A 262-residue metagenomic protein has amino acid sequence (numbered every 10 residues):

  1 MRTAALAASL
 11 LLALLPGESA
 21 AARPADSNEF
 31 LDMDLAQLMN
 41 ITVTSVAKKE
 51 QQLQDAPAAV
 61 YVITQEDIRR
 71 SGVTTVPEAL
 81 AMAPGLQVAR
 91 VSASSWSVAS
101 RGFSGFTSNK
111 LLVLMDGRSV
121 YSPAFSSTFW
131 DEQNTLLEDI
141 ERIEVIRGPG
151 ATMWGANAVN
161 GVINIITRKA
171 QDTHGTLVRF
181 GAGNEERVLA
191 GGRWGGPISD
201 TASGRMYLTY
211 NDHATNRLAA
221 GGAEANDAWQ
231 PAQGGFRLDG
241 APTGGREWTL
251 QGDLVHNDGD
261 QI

Functional and structural regions predicted by a protein language model:
M1-D26: Cleavable N-terminal targeting peptides that direct proteins into the secretory/outer-membrane pathway or into
A22-R69: Short, acidic, small-residue-rich periplasmic hinge/interaction motif at the N-terminus of Gram-negative outer-membrane
F30, N40, D55-A58, I63 (+7 more regions): Extracytoplasmic
L38, V60, I68, L80 (+2 more regions): Non-catalytic regulatory/gating segments with a bias toward low-complexity or hydrophobic composition
T44-L53, P57-Y61, P77, A81-S119 (+1 more regions): Extracytoplasmic beta-strand/coil segments of soluble accessory domains associated with Gram-negative outer-membrane
V91-A93, Q133, A156, G183-R187 (+2 more regions): Transmembrane beta-barrel outer-membrane domains
S119-R147: Short acidic/polar hinge/loop motifs at secondary-structure boundaries that mediate gating or recognition
T152, N164, D172-T173, R179-G181 (+1 more regions): Periplasmic-side early beta-strands and strand-to-turn transitions of outer-membrane beta-barrels
